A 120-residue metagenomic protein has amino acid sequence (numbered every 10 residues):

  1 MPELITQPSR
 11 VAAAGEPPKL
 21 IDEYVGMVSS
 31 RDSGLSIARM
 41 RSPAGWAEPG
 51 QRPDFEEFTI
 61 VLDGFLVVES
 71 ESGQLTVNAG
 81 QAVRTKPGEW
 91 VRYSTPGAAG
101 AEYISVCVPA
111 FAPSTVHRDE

Functional and structural regions predicted by a protein language model:
M1-G34, R41, P49, T115-E120: A short, N-terminal "cap"/entry segment at the start of jelly-roll beta-barrel domains of the cupin/DSBH fold
R31, P87-P113: Ligand-binding loop in jelly-roll beta-barrel domains
R41-S42, R52-V68: Short, conserved beta-strand element in jelly-roll/cupin
E48-G50, V68-E69, T85, V91-G97: Short beta-strand His + acidic residue motifs that chelate non-heme Fe in jelly-roll/DSBH and cupin folds
F65-V67, Q74, W90, G100: Structural motif
S72-G88: Short acidic-glycine-tyrosine-enriched beta hairpin
